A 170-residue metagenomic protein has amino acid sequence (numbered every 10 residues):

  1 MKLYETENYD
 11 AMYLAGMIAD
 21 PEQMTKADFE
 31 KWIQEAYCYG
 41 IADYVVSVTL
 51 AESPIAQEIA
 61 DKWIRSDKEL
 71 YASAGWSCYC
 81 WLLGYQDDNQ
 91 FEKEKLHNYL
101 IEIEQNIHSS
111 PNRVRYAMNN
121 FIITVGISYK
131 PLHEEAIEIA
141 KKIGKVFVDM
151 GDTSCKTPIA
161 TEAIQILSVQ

Functional and structural regions predicted by a protein language model:
M1-Q170: Alpha-helical scaffold domains
